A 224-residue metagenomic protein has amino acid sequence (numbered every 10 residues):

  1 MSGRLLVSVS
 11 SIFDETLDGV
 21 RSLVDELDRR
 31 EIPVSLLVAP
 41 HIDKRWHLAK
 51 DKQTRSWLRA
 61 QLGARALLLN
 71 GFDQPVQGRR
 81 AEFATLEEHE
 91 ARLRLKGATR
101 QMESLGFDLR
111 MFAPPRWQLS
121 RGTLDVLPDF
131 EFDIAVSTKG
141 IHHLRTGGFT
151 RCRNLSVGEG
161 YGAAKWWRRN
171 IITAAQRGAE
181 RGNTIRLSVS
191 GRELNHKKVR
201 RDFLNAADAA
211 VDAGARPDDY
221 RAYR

Functional and structural regions predicted by a protein language model:
M1-E26: N-terminal regions that are enriched for targeting/export leaders and immediately downstream pro/stem segments
S2, S22-I32, N205-A213: A short, Lys/Arg-enriched amphipathic alpha-helix followed by its capping loop at the start of a domain
I12-E15, D43, R192-H196: Short acidic, S/G/P-rich loop/turn micro-motifs used as interaction or catalytic elements
D18-L23, A49-Q61, S137-G147, A163-Q176: Alpha-helical scaffolding within the catalytic cores of extracellular/periplasmic polymer-degrading hydrolases
P33, L37-R121, T184-G191: Metal-dependent polysaccharide deacetylase catalytic core of the NodB/CE4 family, i.e., the active-site-bearing domain
V38, V189-R224: C-terminal domain-boundary segment and adjacent tail
L86-V157, K197-R201: Catalytic domains of cell-wall/extracellular-matrix polysaccharide-remodeling enzymes, centered on de-N-acetylation
G148-K198: A conserved mid-domain beta-alpha-beta active-site/ligand-binding segment of alpha/beta enzyme cores
